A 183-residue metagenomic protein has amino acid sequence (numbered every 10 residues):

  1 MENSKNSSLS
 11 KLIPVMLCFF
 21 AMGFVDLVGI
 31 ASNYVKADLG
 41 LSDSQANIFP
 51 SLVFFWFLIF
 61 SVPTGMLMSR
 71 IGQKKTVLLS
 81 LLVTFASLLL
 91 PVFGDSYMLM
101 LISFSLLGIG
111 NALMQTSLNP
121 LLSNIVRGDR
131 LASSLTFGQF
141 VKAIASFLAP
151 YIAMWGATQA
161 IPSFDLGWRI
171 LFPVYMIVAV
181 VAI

Functional and structural regions predicted by a protein language model:
S10-D43, N119, A149: Extracytoplasmic
V15, F19, N47-F54: Short hydrophobic/aromatic, small-residue-rich stretches within specific transmembrane helices of secondary active
D26, F54-V62, F147: Residue-level signature of mid-helix packing/kink "hotspots" within the transmembrane helices of 12-pass Major
S32, L41-P50, L135, W168: Juxtamembrane helix-start elements in MFS-like secondary transporters
F57, V83-P91, L107, Y175-A182: MFS 12-TM fold signature
I59-M98: Conserved MFS/SLC helix-loop-helix module at the cytosolic interface between two early adjacent transmembrane helices
S103-F140: Cytoplasmic helix-loop-helix junction between adjacent transmembrane helices in 12-TM secondary transporters
S134-I183: Helix-loop-helix hairpin linking two adjacent transmembrane segments in secondary transporters
